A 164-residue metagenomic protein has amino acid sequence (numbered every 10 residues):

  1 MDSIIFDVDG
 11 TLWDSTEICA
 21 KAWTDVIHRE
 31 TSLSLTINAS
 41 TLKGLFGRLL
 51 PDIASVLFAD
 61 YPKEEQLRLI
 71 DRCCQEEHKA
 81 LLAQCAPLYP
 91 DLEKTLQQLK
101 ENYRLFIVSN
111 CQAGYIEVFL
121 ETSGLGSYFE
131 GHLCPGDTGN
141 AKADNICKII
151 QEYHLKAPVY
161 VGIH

Functional and structural regions predicted by a protein language model:
D2-E93: N-terminal helical cap/lid subdomain that shapes the substrate entry/recognition surface in HAD-like hydrolases
S3, K142-H164: Conserved Lys-Pro-Asp/Glu-containing loop-to-beta segment of HAD-superfamily phosphomonoesterases, centered on
T11, S109-C111: Conserved phosphate-coupling serine/threonine residues in phosphotransfer and NTP-handling enzymes
W23, A54, L92, I116-L120 (+2 more regions): Hydrophobic packing residues within well-ordered alpha-helices of enzyme cores
T41-L42, L125-N140: A short, structured active-site edge motif that brings together acidic residues
K79-I107, E117, A143-D144: Short, acidic loop-to-helix structural element flanking the phosphoryl-transfer center in phosphate-processing enzymes
R104-F106, G131, V159-V161: A structural signal for isolated positions on well-ordered beta-strands in alpha/beta enzyme cores
